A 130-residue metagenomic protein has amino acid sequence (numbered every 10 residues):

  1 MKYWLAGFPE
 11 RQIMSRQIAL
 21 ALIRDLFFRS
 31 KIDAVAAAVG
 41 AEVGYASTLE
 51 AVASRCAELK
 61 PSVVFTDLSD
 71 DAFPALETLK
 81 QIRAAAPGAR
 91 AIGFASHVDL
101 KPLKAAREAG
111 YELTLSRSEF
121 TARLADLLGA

Functional and structural regions predicted by a protein language model:
Q17-L26: Conserved acidic segment of CheY-like receiver
G40-S47: Short hydrophobic/Thr-rich beta-strand motif most characteristic of the beta2 strand and flanking loop of CheY-like
T48-V63: Acidic, metal-coordinating helix/loop segments flanking the phosphotransfer/catalytic sites of two-component signaling
T66-L79: Conserved phosphotransfer microenvironments
R83-G88: Conserved phosphotransfer cores of two-component systems
A89-V98: A short, hydrophobic beta-strand element within the central beta-sheet of small alpha/beta folds
V98-L113: Alpha4 helix (beta4-alpha4-beta5 surface) of REC/receiver domains from two-component response regulators
